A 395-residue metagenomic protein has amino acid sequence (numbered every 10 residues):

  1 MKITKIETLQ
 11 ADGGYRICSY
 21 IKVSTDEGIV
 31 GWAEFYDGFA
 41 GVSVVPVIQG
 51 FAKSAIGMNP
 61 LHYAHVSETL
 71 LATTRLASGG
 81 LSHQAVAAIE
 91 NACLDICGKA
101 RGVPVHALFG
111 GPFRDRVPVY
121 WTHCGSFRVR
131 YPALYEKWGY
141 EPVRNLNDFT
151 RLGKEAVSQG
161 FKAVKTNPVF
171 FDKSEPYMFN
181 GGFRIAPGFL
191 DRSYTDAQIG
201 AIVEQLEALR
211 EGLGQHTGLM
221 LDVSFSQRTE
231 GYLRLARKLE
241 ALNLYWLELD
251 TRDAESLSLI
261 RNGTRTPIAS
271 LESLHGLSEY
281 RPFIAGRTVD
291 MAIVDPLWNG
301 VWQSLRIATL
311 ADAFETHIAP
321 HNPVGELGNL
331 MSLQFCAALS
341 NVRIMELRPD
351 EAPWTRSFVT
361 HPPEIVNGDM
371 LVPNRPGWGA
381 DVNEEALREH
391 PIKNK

Functional and structural regions predicted by a protein language model:
M1-W32, Y36, E351-R356: Structured beta-strand/loop patches that form or line metal/cofactor-binding pockets in enzymes
I3, G28, F51, I89 (+8 more regions): Conserved, mostly hydrophobic/aromatic
I6, I21, D26-E27, W32 (+7 more regions): Ligand-binding pocket scaffold of soluble enzyme catalytic domains
A11-G14, E34-V42, R75, T122-V129: Glycine-rich phosphate/pyrophosphate-binding beta-alpha loops
S24-R101: Metal- or metallocofactor-binding catalytic centers and their adjacent structured scaffolds across diverse enzyme
P46, F51, H65, R237-L244 (+3 more regions): Shared catalytic-loop signature of beta/alpha-barrel
R116, W121-S258: Metal-dependent enolase-superfamily TIM-barrel catalytic cores that perform enediolate-based chemistry
G377-K395: Extended hydrophobic packing segments that form well-structured cores
